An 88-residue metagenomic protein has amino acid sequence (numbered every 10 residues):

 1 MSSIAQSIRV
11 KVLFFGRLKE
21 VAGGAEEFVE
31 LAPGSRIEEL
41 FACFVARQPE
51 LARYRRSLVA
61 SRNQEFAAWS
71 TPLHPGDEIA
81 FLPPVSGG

Functional and structural regions predicted by a protein language model:
M1-G87: Ubiquitin-like/PB1-type beta-grasp interaction modules and other compact soluble beta-rich domains
